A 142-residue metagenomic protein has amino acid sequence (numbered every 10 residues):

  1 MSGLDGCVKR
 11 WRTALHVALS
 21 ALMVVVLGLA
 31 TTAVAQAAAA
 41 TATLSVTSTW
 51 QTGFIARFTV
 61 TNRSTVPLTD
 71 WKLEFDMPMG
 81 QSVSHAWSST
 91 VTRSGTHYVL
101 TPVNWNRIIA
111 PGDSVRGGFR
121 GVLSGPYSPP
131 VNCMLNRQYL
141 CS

Functional and structural regions predicted by a protein language model:
S2-G6, G28-S142: Extracellular low-complexity, O-glycosylation-prone Ser/Thr/Pro/Gly-rich "stalks" and linkers flanking catalytic
G3-L19: Bacterial N-terminal signal peptides that target proteins for export
A18-L29: Bacterial N-terminal signal peptides
